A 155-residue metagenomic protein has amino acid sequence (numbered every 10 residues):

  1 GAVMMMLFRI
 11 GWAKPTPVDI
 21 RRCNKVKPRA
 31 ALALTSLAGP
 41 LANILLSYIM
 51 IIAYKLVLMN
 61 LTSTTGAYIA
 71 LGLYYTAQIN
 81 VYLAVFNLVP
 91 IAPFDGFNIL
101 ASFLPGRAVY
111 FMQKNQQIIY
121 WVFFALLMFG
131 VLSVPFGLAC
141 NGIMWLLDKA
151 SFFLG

Functional and structural regions predicted by a protein language model:
G1-G155: Hydrophobic transmembrane alpha-helices and their immediate loop junctions in multi-pass integral membrane proteins
